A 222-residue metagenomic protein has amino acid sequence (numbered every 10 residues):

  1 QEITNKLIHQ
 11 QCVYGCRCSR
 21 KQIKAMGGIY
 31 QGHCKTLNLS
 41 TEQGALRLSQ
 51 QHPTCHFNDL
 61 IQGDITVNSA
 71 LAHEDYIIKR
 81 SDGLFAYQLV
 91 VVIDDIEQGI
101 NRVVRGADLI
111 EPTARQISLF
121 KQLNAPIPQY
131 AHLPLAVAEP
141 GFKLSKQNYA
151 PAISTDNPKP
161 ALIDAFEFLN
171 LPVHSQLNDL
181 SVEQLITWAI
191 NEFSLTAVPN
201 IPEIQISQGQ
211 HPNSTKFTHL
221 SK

Functional and structural regions predicted by a protein language model:
Q1-E2: Glycine/small-residue-rich interface belts in oligomeric ring/scaffold proteins and their assembly partners
Q10, G15-T155, V173, I206-S221: Active-site cores that bind ATP or allylic diphosphates and position pyrophosphate for catalysis
G44-R47, I153-D156, L162-K222: Polyanion-binding catalytic cores of nucleic-acid enzymes and NTP/SAM-utilizing transferases
